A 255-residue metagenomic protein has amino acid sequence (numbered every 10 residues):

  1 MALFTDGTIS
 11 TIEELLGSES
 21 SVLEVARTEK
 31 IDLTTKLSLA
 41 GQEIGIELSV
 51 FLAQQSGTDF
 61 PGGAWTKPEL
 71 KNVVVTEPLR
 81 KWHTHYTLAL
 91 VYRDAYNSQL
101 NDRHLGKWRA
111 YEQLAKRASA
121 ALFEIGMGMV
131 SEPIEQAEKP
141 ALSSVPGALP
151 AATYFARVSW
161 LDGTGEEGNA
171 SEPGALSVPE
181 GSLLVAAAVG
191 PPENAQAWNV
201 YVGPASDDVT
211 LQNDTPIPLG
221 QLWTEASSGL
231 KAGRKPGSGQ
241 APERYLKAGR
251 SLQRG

Functional and structural regions predicted by a protein language model:
M1-T28, A95, Y154-E180, Q212: Non-transmembrane, interaction-prone segments in cytosolic or luminal domains
M1-T76, S144-G147, S251-G255: Conserved short "hinge" loops at termini or chain/domain junctions
A2-E19, L23-R27, I31, A89-E138 (+1 more regions): Short loop/turn elements at secondary-structure junctions
D6, D32, G57-D59, D94 (+4 more regions): Acidic-enriched, low-complexity/disordered segments with a strong bias for Aspartate over Glutamate
S38-I125, Q221-L222, G255: Internal mixed-charge
F123-G255: Disordered, low-complexity "stalk" and linker segments at domain junctions of extracellular and cell-surface proteins
